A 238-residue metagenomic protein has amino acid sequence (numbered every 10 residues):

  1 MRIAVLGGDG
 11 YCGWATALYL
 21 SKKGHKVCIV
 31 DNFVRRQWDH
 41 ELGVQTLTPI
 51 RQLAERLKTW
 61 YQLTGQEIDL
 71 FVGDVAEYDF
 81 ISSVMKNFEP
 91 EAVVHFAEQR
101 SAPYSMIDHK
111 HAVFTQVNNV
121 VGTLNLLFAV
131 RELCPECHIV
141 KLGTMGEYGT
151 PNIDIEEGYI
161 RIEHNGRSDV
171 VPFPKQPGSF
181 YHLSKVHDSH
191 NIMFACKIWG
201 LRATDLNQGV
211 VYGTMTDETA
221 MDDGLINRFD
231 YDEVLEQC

Functional and structural regions predicted by a protein language model:
M1-V211: N-terminal Rossmann-like NAD(P)+-binding domain of SDR-like oxidoreductases, especially those catalyzing
K22, Q66, Y231-C238: C-terminal substrate-binding subdomain of Rossmann-fold SDR/epimerase-dehydratase oxidoreductases
I153, I160, T216-D217, Y231: Short capping/connector residues at structural and topological boundaries
V186, W199, V211-N227, L235-C238: Glycine/proline-rich active-site loop of Rossmann-fold NAD(P)-dependent oxidoreductases
